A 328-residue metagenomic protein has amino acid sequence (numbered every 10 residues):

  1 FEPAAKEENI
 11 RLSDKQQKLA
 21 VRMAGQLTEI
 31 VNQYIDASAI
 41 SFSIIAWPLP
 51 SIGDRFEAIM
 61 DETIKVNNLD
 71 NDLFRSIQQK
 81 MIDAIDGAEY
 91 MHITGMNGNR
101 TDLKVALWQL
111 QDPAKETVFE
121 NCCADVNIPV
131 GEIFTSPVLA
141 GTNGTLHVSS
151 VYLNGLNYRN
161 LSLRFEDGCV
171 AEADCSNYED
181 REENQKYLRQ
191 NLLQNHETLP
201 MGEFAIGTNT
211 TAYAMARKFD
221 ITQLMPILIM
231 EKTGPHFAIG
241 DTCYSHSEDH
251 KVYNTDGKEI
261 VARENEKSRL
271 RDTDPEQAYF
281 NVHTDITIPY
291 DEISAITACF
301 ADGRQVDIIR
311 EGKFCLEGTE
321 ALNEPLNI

Functional and structural regions predicted by a protein language model:
F1-G141, I308-I328: Active-site bordering "gate/hinge" segments that shape substrate access to catalytic or cofactor-binding pockets
E2-E8, S51-G53, R100-L103, D112-P113 (+5 more regions): Flexible loop/turn segments at secondary-structure boundaries
N97-N99, F165-C169, F300-D302: Short acidic-glycine loop/turn motifs at beta-strand connectors
V138-H196: Long, well-ordered mid-to-C-terminal structural blocks that present hydrophobic/aromatic surfaces
G141-N143, Y158-N160, D167-V170, L199-E203 (+3 more regions): Active-site lining segments that contact anionic ligands and/or coordinate catalytic metals
E172-E248, N281: Dual-mode signal for accessory low-complexity, basic/Gly-rich regions
T233, I239, S247-Y253, E264-D272: Glycine-anchored, exposed beta-strand/edge motif detector
D256-I328: Extended hydrophobic packing segments that form well-structured cores
